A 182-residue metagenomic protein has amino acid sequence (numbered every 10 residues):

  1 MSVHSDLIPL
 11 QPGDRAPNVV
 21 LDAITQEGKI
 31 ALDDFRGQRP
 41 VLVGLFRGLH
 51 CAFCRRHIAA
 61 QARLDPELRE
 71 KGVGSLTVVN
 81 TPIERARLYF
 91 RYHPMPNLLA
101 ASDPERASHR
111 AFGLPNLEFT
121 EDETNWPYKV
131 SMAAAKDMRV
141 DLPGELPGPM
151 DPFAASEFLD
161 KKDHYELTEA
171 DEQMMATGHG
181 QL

Functional and structural regions predicted by a protein language model:
M1-D33, R56: N-terminal "domain-start" segment that seeds a small globular fold
S5, R47, T177: Short metal-coordination and nucleic-acid-contact micro-motifs, chiefly zinc-binding Cys/His arrays
Q11-D14, G37, E70, A176: A generic fold-level signal
P17, L42, G178-G180: Short loop/turn microsegments at loop-to-beta-strand junctions
A31-Q61, L68, G74-S75: Short active-site neighborhood of thiol/selenol oxidoreductases, capturing the structured segment around
H57-L98, D103-S108: Structural microenvironment flanking redox-active thiols in thiol-disulfide oxidoreductases
L98-L99, D103-L182: Thiol/selenol-based redox catalytic cores and closely related redox-interacting motifs
